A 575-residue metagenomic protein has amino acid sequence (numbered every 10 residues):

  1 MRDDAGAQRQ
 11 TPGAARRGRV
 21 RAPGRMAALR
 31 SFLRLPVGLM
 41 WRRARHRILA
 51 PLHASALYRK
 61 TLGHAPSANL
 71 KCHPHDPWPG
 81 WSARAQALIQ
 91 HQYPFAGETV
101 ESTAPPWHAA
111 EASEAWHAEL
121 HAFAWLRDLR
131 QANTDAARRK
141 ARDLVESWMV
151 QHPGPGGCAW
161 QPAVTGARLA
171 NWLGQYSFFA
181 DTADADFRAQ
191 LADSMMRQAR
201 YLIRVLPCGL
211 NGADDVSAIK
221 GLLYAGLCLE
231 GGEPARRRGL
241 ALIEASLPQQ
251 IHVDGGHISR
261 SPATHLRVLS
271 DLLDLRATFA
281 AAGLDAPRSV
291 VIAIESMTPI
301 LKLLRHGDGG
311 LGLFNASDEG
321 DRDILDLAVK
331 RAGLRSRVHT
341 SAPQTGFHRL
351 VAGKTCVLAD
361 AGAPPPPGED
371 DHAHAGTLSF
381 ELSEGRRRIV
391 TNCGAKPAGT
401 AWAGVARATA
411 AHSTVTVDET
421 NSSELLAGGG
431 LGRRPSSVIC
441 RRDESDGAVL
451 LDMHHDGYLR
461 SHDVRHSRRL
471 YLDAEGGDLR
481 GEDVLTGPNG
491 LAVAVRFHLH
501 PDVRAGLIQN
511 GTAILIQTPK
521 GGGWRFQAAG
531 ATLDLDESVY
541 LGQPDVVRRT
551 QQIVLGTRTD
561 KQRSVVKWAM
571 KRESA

Functional and structural regions predicted by a protein language model:
R2-R16, H108, E114, G166 (+1 more regions): CBM-like, beta-strand-rich accessory domains located in the C-terminal region of large, secreted polysaccharide-active
R2-S102: Extreme N-terminal leader/anchor segments
L57-R84, G97-Q131, N211-L227: Long, acidic, intrinsically disordered low-complexity segments
Q86, S341-P343, A373-A375, A408 (+1 more regions): Short solvent-exposed loop/turn micro-motifs enriched in small/polar/acidic residues
Q90, T345-R349, S379, H412 (+1 more regions): Short, acidic/polar N-cap/turn motifs at the starts of alpha helices
S113-I294: Aromatic-lined, polymer-binding surfaces characteristic of secreted/periplasmic polysaccharide-degrading enzymes
H121, A218, G346, L378 (+2 more regions): Residues that flank catalytic or metal-binding motifs in active/ligand-binding sites
H252, G256-A395, E444, D560: Carbohydrate-active enzyme catalytic cores, enriched for enzymes that act on polyanionic acidic polysaccharides
